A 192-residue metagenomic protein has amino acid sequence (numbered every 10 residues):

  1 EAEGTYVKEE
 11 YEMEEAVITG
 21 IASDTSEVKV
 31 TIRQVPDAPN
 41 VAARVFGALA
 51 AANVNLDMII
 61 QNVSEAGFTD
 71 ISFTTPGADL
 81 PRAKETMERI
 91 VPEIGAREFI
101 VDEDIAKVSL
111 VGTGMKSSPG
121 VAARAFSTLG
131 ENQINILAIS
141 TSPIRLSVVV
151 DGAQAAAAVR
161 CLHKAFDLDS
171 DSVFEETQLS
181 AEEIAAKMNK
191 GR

Functional and structural regions predicted by a protein language model:
E1-R192: C-terminal catalytic "cap/lid" subdomain
